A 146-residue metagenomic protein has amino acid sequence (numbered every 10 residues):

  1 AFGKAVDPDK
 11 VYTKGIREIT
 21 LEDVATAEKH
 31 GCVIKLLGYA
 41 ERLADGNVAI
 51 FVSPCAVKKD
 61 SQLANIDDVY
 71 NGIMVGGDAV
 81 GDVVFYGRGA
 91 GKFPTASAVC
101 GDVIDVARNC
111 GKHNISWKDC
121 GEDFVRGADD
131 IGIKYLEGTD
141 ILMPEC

Functional and structural regions predicted by a protein language model:
A1, T95-A98: Mid-domain beta-loop-alpha active-site segment that forms a flexible, acidic cofactor/metal-binding surface
A1-N65, Y70-G72: Substrate-binding/catalytic subdomain of NAD(P)-dependent oxidoreductase enzymes
F2, R17-T20, G91, W117 (+1 more regions): Conserved N-terminal alpha-helical segment that immediately precedes and caps sugar-phosphate-binding
G3-K4, K29-C32, V80, I104-K112: Generic secondary-structure signature for well-ordered alpha-helical cores
G46, V69-N71, A79, I133 (+1 more regions): A generic structural signal for well-ordered coil/turn residues at beta-strand boundaries that shape enzyme active-site
N71-G76, T95: Contiguous mid-protein beta-loop-alpha structural module that forms a pocket-lining wall or clamp of enzyme active
G81-V83, G87-F93: Glycine-rich phosphate/pyrophosphate-binding beta-alpha loops
A98-C146: A conserved regulatory-domain signal marking ACT and ACT-like small-molecule sensing domains and adjacent regulatory
